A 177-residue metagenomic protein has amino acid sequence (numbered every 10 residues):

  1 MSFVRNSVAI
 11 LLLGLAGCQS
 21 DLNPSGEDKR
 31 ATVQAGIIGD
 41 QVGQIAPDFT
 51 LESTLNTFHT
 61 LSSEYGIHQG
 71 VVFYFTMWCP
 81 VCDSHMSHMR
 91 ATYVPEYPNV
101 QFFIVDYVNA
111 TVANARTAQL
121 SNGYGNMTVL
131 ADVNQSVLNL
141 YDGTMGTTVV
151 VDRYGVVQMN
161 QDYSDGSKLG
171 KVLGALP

Functional and structural regions predicted by a protein language model:
M1-V8: Bacterial N-terminal signal peptides that target proteins for export
G14-G17: C-terminal motif of bacterial Sec signal peptides marking the signal peptidase cleavage site
Q19-G26: Bacterial lipoprotein signal-peptidase II cleavage site
G26-S63: N-terminal "domain-start" segment that seeds a small globular fold
L61-D83: Short active-site neighborhood of thiol/selenol oxidoreductases, capturing the structured segment around
V71-Y74, Q101-D106, T128-A131, V149-V150: Structural recognition of the beta-strand scaffold that forms the well-ordered cores of secreted hydrolase catalytic
D83-N122, V133-N139: Structural microenvironment flanking redox-active thiols in thiol-disulfide oxidoreductases
N122-G125, D132-A175: Thiol/disulfide oxidoreductase modules built on the thioredoxin-like
